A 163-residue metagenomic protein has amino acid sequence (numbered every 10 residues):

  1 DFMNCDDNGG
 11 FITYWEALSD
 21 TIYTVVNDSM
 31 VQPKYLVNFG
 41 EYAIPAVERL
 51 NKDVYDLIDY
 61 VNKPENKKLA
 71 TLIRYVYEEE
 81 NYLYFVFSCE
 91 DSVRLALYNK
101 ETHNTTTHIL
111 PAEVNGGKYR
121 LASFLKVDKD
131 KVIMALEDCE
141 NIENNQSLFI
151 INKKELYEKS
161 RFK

Functional and structural regions predicted by a protein language model:
M3-T24, K68-E90, R120-I142: Short beta-strand elements that form the blades of beta-propeller/WD-repeat-like and other beta-sheet-rich scaffold
D7-N8, I12-D20, M30-P45: N-terminal export/targeting and maturation segments
F11, V26, L57, V61 (+2 more regions): Extended hydrophobic/Leu-rich segments
L18-T24, E90-L97, E140-K159: Structural motif
V25-L36, T102, I151-F162: Short loop/turn segments immediately following beta-strands, especially the blade-tip and inter-blade linker loops
P33-T71, K100-K129: Conserved blade-ending motifs and adjacent loop-strand segments that build the rim/top face of beta-propeller domains
P45-V47, Y84, K159: Residues in flexible loops and secondary-structure boundaries
Y77-V114: Active-site/pore-lining binding-face segments in mid-to-C-terminal subdomains
